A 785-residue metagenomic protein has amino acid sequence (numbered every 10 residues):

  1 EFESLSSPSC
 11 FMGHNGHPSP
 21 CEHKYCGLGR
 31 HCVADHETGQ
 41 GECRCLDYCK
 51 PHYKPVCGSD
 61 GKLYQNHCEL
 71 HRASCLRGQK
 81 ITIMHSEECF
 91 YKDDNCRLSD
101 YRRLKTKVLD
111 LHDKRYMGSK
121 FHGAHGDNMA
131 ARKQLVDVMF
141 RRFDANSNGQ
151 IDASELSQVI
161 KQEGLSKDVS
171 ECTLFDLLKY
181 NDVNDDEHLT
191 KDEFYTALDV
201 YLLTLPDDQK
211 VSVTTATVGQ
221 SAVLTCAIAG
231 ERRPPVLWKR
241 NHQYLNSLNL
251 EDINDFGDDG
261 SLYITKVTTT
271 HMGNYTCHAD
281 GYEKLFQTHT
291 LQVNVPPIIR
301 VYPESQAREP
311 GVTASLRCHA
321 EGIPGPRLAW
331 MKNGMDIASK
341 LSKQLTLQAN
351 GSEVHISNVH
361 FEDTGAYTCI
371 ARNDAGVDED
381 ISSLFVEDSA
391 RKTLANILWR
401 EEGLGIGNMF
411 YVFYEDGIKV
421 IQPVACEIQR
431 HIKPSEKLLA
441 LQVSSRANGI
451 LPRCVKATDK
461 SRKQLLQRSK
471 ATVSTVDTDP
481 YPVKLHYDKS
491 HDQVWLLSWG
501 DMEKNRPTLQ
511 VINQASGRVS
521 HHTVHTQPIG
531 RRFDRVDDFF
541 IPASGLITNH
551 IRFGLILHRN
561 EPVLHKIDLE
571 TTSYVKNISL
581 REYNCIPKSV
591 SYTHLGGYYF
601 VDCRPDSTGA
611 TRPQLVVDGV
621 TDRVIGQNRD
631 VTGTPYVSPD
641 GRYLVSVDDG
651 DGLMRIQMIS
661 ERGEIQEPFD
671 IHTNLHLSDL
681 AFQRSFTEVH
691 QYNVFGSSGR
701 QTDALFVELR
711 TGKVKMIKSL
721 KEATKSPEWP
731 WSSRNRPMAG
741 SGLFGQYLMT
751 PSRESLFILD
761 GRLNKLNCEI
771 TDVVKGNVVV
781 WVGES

Functional and structural regions predicted by a protein language model:
A34-H36, K50, E88-F143, A153 (+2 more regions): Immunoglobulin-superfamily
K62, D144-N148, N184-D186: Acidic carboxylate motifs that coordinate Ca2+ or other divalent cations, activating on Asp/Glu
R391-E401, E436-A447, D477-K489, P528-I547 (+5 more regions): Repeated scaffold domains used in trafficking and secretory/extracellular systems, primarily beta-propellers
I406-N408, A447-G449, S490-V494, I551-F553 (+4 more regions): Short coil/turn segments that connect the beta-strands within blades of beta-propeller domains
V412, L451-R453, L496, I556 (+4 more regions): Residue position within the beta-strands of beta-propeller blades
G417-I421, A457-Q464, E503-V511, E561-K566 (+4 more regions): Structural motif
E427-L439, S469-V476, R518-D537, S573-R581 (+4 more regions): A short beta-strand motif characteristic of beta-propeller blades
G742-S785: Blade-level signature of beta-propeller repeat domains, shared across WD40, Kelch, NHL, RCC1 and BNR/Asp-box propellers
